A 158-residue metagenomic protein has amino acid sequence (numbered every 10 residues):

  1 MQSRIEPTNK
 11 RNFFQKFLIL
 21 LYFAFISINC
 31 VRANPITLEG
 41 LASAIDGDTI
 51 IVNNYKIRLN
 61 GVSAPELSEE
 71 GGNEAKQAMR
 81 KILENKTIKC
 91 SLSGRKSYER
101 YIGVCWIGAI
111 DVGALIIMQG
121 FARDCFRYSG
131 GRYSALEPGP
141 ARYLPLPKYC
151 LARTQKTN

Functional and structural regions predicted by a protein language model:
M1-I5: N-terminal Lys/Arg-rich, disordered targeting/topogenic segments
E6, N12, L18, I28-N158: Small beta-barrel nucleic-acid-binding modules, primarily SNase/OB-fold domains and secondarily Tudor-like barrels
Y22-I26: Sec-dependent N-terminal signal peptides of Gram-positive bacterial secreted proteins and lipoproteins
